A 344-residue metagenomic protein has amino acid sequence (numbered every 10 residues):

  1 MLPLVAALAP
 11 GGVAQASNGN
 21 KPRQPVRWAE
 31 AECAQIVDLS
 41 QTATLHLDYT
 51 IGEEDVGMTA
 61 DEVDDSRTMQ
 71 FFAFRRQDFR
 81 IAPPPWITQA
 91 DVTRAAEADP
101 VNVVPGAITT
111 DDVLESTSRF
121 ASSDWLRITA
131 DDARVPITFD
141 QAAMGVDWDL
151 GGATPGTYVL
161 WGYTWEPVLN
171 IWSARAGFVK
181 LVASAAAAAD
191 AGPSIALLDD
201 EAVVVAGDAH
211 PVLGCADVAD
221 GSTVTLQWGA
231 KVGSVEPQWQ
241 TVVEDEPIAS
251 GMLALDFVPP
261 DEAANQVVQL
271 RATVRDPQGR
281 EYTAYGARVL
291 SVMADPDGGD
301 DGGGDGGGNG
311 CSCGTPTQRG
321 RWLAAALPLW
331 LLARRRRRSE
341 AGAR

Functional and structural regions predicted by a protein language model:
A14-R67, F74-E97, V113-W125, A130 (+3 more regions): Short, compositionally biased P/S/T/A/G/V-rich stretches that sit at domain boundaries
T68-A73, T223-G229: Beta-strand signatures of extracellular beta-sandwich domains
S122-D147, E246-D256: Aromatic sugar-binding surface patches on proteins that engage polysaccharides or sugar-phosphate polymers
L150-G156, V258-Q266: Surface-exposed, short loops/turns at beta-strand junctions within beta-sandwich domains
Y158, G162, L270-A272: Hydrophobic/tyrosine-rich beta-strand signature of extracellular beta-sandwich/beta-rich modules, prominently
W165-I171, R275-E281: Short, solvent-exposed loop/turn segments at the edges of extracellular beta-sandwich modules
S173-K180, R280-L290: Edge beta-strands of extracellular beta-sandwich domains
G320-R338: A cross-kingdom C-terminal cell-surface attachment/processing module
